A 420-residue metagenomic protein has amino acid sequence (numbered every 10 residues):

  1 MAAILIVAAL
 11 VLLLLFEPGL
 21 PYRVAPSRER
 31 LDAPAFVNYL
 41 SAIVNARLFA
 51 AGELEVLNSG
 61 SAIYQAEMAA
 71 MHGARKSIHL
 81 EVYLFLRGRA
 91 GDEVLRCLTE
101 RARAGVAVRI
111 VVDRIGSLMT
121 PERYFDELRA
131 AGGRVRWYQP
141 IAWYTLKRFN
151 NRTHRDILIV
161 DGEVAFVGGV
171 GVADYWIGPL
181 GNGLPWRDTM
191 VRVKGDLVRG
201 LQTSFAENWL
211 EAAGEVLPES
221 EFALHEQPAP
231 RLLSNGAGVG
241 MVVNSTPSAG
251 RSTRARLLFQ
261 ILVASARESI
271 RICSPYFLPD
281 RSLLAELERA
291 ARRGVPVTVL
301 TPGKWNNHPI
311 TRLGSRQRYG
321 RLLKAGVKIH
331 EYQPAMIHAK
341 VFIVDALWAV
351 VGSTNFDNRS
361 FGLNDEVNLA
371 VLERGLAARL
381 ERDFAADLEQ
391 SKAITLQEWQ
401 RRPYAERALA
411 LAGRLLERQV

Functional and structural regions predicted by a protein language model:
M1-V420: Charged, low-complexity intrinsically disordered terminal segments
